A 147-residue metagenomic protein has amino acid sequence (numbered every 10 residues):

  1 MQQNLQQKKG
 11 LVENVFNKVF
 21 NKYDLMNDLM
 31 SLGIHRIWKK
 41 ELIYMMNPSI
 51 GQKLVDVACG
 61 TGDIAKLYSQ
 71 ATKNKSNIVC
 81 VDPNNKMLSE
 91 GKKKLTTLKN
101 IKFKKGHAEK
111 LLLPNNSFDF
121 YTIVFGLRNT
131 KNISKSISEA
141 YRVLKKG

Functional and structural regions predicted by a protein language model:
M1-D24: N-terminal, positively charged/glycine-rich alpha-helical extensions of SAM-dependent methyltransferases
L32-Q52, L67: Conserved alpha-helix/loop element of class I SAM-dependent methyltransferases that forms part of the SAM/SAH-binding
N47-S49, K73, T96, K131 (+1 more regions): Short conserved AdoMet
K53-K110: Class I SAM-dependent methyltransferase SAM/SAH-binding core
E109-Y121: A short acidic, Gly/Pro-enriched loop at the edge of an enzyme's catalytic core that lines a small-molecule cofactor
D119-I133: A short SAM/SAH-binding and catalytic strip from SAM-dependent methyltransferases
S134-K146: A short glycine-rich, Lys/Arg-flanked "PGG" loop and its adjoining helix->strand segment in the class I
